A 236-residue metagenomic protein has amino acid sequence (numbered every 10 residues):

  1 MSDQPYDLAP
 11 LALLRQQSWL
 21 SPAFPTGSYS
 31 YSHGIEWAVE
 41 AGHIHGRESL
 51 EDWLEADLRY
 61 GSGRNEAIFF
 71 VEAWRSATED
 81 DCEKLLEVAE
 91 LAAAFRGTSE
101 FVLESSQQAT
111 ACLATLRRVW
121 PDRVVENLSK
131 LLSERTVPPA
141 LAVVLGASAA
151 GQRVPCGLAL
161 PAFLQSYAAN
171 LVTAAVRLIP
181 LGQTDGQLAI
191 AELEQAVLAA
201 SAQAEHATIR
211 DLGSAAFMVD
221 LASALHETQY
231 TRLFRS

Functional and structural regions predicted by a protein language model:
D7, L11-D80: Glycine/small-residue-rich interface belts in oligomeric ring/scaffold proteins and their assembly partners
A9, A23-T26, S62, F101-S105 (+2 more regions): Secondary-structure capping and boundary motifs in well-ordered enzyme cores
L14-F24, L54-Y60, A94-F101, S129-R135 (+1 more regions): A short glycine/serine-rich beta->alpha loop
W37, A41, A56-R64, A73-D80 (+9 more regions): Change "in soluble alpha/beta enzymes" to "in soluble alpha/beta proteins
A67, E72, S76-A149: Internal, conserved structured core segments that host functional sites
K130, E134-G182, G186: A contiguous pocket-lining binding segment that forms or flanks enzyme active sites
S166-S236: C-terminal auxiliary extensions adjacent to catalytic cores
